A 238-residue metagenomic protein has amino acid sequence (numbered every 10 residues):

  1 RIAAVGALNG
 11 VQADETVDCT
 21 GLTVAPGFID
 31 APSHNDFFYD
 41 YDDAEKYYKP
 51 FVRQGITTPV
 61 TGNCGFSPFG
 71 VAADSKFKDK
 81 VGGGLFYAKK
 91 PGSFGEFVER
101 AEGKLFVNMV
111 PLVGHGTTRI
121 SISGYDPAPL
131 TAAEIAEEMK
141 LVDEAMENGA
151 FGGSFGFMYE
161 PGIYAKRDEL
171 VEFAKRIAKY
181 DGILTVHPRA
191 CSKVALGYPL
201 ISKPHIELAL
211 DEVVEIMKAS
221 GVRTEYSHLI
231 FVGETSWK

Functional and structural regions predicted by a protein language model:
R1-G27: Histidine-rich, glycine-flanked metal-binding segment
A3, G65-P68, E160, C191: Solvent-exposed loop/turn segments at secondary-structure junctions within structured extracellular/periplasmic domains
D14, D36, Y47, N63 (+5 more regions): Short Asp/Glu-rich motifs
D18, D30, H187: Acidic active-site catalytic centers that drive phospho-/nucleotidyl reactions and related ester hydrolyses
C19, S33, Y41-G152, D181-I183: Divalent-metal coordination cores built from histidine and acidic residues
A25, V60-T61, V186, Y226: Hydrophobic residues in well-ordered beta-strands that form the structural core
G27-F37: Metallo-beta-lactamase
E96, P129-G156, E160-K238: Histidine/acidic residue-rich metal-binding segments in metalloenzymes
